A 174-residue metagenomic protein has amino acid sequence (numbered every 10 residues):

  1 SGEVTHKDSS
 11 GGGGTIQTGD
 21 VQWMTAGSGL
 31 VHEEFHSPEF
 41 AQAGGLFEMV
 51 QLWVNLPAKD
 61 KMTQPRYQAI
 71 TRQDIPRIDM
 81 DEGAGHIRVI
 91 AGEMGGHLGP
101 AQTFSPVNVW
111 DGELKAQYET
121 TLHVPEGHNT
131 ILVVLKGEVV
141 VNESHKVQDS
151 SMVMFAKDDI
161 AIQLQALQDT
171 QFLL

Functional and structural regions predicted by a protein language model:
S1, P76-T121: A short glycine-rich, His/Asp/Glu-containing loop-to-beta-strand
S1-T5, W53-L56, V109-K115, G127-V140: Short, conserved beta-strand element in jelly-roll/cupin
K7-T25, V124-P125, T130-V133, E138-A166: Short acidic-glycine-tyrosine-enriched beta hairpin
S9-G11, A26-D60, K146, K157-L174: Ligand-binding loop in jelly-roll beta-barrel domains
G14, D20-Q22, H32, E48-V54 (+3 more regions): Generic beta-strand structural signal
Q51-A58, T71, V89-E93, E113-A116 (+2 more regions): Short, structured patches in soluble enzyme cores that scaffold and shape functional sites
W53-I87: Long amphipathic alpha-helical segments that form oligomerization/scaffold cores
